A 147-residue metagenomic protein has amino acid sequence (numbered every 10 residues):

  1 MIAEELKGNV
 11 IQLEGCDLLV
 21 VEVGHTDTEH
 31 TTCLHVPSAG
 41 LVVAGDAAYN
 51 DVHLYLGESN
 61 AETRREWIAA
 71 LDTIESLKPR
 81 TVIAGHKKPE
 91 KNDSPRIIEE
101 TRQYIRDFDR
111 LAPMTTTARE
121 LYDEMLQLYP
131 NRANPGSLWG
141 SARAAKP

Functional and structural regions predicted by a protein language model:
M1-H30, P37-S38, L71, E75: Metallo-beta-lactamase
N9-V10, S76-T81, K88-P147: Accessory terminal helices/loops
E22, H30-C33, G45, H53-L56: A short secondary-structure junction signal
H25, D46-A47, G85-K88: Active-site metal-binding loops of divalent metal-dependent hydrolases
L41-V43, I83: Residue-level marker for buried hydrophobic side chains located in beta-strands that build the well-ordered beta-sheet
Y49-Y55, P89-E90: A short, flexible beta-alpha/helix-coil linker loop
Y55-S59, D109-A112: Second-shell loop/turn segments in exported
E58-G85: An active-site-proximal "capping" alpha-helix that borders the catalytic cofactor pocket
